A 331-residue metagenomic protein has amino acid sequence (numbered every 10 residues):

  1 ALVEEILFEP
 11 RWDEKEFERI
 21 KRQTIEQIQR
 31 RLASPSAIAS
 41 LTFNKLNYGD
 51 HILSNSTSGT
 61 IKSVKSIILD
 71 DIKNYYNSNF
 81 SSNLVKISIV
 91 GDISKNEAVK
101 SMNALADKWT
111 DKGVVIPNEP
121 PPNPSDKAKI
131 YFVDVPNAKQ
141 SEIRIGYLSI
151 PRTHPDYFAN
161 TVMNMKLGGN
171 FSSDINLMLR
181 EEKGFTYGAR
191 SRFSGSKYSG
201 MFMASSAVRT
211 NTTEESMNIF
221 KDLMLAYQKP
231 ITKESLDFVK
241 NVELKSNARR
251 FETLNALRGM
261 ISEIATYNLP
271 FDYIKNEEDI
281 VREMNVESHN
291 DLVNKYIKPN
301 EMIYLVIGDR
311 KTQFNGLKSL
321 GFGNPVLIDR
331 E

Functional and structural regions predicted by a protein language model:
A1-K21, N170, R190-R250, K318-F322 (+1 more regions): M16/insulysin-pitrilysin zinc metalloprotease superfamily fold
V3, T24, I72, I87 (+8 more regions): Divalent metal-coordination and catalytic microenvironments
W12-D13, K95-N96, A106-V114, K229: Bacterial peptidoglycan biogenesis and beta-lactam-recognition machinery
K15, K100, T153-Y157, T213-S216 (+1 more regions): Solvent-exposed, non-transmembrane alpha-helical starts
E18, R30-L84, K108-H154, M165-E214 (+3 more regions): Non-catalytic beta-strand/loop surface segments
I25, T60-I61, K86-S94: Conserved short loop/turn motifs at secondary-structure junctions
K45, K86-G91, M203-S206, I231 (+1 more regions): C-terminal regions of mature proteins
A98-S101, I175, S216, L292 (+1 more regions): Hydrophobic side chains in well-ordered alpha-helices
